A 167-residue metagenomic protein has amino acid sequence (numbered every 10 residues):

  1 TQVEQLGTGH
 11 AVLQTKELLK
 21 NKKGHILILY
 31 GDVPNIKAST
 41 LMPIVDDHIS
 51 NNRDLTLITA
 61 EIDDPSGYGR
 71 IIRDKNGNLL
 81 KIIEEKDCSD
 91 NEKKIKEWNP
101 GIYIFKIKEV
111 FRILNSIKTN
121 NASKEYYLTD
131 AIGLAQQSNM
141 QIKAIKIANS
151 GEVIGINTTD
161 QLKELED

Functional and structural regions predicted by a protein language model:
T1-N78, P100, I104, E109-I117: Conserved beta-loop-beta/alpha segment of the NTase-like Rossmann-fold superfamily that binds/positions NTPs
L80-E164: Catalytic-core segments of class I nucleotidyltransferases/pyrophosphorylases that form NMP-activated intermediates
